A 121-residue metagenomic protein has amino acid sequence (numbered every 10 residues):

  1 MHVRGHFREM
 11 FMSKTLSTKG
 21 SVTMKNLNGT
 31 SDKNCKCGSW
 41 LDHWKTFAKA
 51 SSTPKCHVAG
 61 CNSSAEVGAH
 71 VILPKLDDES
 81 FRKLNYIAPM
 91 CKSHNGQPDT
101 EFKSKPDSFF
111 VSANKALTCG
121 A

Functional and structural regions predicted by a protein language model:
H2-R4: Acidic/polar hotspots within intrinsically disordered regions
H6-G38: A boundary/linker detector
S31-A48, A69-D77: Short Cys/His-rich Zn2+-coordinating modules
C37, C56, E66, L84-N85 (+1 more regions): N-terminal helicase ATP-binding lobe
L41-V67: Short cysteine-rich loop/turn motifs with clustered Cys
N62-Y86: Histidine-centered nuclease catalytic patch
D78-L84, Q97-A121: Polybasic, low-complexity binding patches
I87-K92: Zinc-coordinating Cys/His ligand positions in small cysteine/histidine-rich zinc-finger domains
